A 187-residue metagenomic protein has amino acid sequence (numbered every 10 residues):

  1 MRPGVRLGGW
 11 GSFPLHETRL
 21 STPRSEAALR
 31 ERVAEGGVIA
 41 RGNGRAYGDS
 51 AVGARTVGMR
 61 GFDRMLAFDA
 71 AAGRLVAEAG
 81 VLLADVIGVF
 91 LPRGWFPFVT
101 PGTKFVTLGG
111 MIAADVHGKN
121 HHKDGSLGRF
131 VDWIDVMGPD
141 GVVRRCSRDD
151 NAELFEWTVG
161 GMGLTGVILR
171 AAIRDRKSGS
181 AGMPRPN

Functional and structural regions predicted by a protein language model:
M1-T22, M137, S178-S180: Intrinsically disordered, low-complexity segments enriched in small residues
G11-F105, D115-N120: Glycine-rich N-terminal segment of FAD-binding domains in flavoprotein oxidoreductases, spanning the beta-loop-helix
M111-S180: FAD-binding subdomain of flavoenzyme oxidoreductases
A181-N187: Positively charged, low-complexity/disordered segments
